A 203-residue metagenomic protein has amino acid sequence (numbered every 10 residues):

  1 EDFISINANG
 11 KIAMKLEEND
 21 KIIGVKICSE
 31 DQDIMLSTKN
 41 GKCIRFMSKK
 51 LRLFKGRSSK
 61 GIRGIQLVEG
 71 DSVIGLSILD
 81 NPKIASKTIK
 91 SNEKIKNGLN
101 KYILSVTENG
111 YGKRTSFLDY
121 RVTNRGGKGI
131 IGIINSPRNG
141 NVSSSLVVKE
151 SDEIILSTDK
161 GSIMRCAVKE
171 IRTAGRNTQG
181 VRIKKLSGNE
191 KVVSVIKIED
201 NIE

Functional and structural regions predicted by a protein language model:
E1-E203: Short, structured "edge-of-domain" segments at secondary-structure transitions
